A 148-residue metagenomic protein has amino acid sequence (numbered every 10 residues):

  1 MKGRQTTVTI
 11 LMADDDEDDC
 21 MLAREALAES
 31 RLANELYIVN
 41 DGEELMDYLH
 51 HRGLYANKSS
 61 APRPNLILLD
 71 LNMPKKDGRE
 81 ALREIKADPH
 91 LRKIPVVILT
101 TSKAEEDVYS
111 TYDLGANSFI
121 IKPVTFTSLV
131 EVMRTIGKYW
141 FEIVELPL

Functional and structural regions predicted by a protein language model:
M1-L11, E17-Y37, D41-M46, H50 (+2 more regions): Non-catalytic signal-transmission and effector/linker regions of two-component phosphorelay proteins
I38, K75-K76: Residue-level signal for the "D+5" position in two-component response regulator receiver
K58-P62, K86-K93, L114: Conserved phosphotransfer cores of two-component systems
L71-M73: Receiver (REC) domain active-site loop signature in two-component systems and cognate sites in sensor histidine kinases
N117: Short, glycine/charged-rich "phosphate-handling" switch motifs in NTP-dependent and phosphotransfer domains
K122: A Lys-centered signature of the CheY-like receiver
